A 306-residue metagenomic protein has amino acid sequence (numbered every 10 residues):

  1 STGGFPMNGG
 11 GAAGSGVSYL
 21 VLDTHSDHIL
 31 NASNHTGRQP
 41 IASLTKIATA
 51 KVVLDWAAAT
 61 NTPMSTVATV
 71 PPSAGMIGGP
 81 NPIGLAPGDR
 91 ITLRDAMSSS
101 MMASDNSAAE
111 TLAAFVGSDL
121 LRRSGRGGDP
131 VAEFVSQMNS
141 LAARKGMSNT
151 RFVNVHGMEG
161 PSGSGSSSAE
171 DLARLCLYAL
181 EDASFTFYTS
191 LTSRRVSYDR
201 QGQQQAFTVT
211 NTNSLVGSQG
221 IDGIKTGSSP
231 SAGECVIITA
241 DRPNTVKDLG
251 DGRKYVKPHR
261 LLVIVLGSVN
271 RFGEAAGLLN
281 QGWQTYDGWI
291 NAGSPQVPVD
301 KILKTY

Functional and structural regions predicted by a protein language model:
S1-E170: Active-site-adjacent loops and short helices of periplasmic peptidoglycan-processing enzymes
G3-S18, G117-Y306: Penicillin-recognizing serine hydrolase domain
